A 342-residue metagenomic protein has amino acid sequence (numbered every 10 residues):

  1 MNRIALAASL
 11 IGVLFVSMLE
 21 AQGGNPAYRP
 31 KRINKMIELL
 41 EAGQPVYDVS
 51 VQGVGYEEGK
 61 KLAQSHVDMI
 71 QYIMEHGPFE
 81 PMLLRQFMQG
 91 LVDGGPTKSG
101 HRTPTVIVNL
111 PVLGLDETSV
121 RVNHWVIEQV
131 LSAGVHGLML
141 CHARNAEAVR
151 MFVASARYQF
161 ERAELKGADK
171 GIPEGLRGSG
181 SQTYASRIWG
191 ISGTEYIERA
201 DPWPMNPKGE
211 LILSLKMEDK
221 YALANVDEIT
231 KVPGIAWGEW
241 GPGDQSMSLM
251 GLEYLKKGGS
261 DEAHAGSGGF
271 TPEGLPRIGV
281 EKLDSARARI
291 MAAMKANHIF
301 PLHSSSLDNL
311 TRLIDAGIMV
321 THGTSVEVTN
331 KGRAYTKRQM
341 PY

Functional and structural regions predicted by a protein language model:
M1-I4: Positively charged n-region of N-terminal signal peptides that target proteins for export
A7-S17: Bacterial N-terminal signal peptides
Q22-Y342: Expand to "…catalyze enediolate/carbanion chemistry for C-C bond making/breaking, isomerization, decarboxylation
